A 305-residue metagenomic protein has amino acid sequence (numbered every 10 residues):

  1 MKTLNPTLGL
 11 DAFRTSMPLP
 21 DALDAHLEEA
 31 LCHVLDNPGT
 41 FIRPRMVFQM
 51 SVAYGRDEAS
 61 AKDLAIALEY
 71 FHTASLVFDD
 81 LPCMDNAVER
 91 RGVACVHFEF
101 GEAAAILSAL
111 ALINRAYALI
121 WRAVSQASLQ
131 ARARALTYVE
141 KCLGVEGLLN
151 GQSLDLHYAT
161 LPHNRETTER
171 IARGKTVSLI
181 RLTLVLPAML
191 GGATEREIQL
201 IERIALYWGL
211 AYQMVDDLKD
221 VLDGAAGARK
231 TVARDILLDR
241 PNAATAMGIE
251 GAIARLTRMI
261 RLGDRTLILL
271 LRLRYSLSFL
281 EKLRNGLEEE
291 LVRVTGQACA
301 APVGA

Functional and structural regions predicted by a protein language model:
M1-A305: All-alpha prenyltransferase/terpene-synthase fold signal
